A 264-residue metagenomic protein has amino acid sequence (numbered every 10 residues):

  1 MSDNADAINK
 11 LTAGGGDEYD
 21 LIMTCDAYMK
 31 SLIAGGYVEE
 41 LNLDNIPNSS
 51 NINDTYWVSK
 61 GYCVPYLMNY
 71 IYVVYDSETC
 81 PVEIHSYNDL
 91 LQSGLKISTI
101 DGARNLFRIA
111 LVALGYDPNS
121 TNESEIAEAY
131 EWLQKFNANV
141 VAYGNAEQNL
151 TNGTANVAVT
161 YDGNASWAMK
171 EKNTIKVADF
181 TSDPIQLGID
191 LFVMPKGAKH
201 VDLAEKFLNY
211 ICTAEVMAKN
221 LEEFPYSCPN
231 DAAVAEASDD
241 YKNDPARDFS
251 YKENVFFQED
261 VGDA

Functional and structural regions predicted by a protein language model:
M1-D3: A short beta-strand-loop structural module common to alpha/beta enzyme folds
A5, E18-T154: Extracytoplasmic ligand-binding site segments that recognize negatively charged/polar headgroups
N9-G16: Short, well-structured alpha-helical segments in soluble
M29-S31, V157-I175, F224-P225: A ligand-binding cleft/hinge motif common to bilobed small-molecule-binding domains
N69-I71, A127-K135, K172-K196: Periplasmic-binding protein-like
Y116-P118, G163-L187, V201-L203: N-terminal secretory/targeting leader peptides
D190, P195-F256: Mature extracytoplasmic/periplasmic domains
F256-A264: Structural signal for terminal/edge beta-strands and the immediately following C-terminal loop/tail that closes
